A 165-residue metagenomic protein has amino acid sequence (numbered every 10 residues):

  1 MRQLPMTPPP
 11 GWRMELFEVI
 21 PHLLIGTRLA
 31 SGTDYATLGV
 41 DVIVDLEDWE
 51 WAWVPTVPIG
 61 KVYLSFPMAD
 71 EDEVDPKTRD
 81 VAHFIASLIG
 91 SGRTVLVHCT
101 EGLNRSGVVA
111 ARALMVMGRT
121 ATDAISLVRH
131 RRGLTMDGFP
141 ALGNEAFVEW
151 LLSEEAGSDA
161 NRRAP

Functional and structural regions predicted by a protein language model:
M1, A160-P165: Short intrinsically disordered terminal tails
M1-P9: N-terminal glycine-/charge-rich "phosphate-binding" loop or analogous flexible N-terminal tail
P8-T94, M115-W150: Cysteine-based protein phosphatase catalytic domain of the PTP/DSP
G92-A111, M115: A phosphate-binding catalytic loop at a beta-strand-loop-alpha-helix junction that coordinates phosphoryl groups
E155: Histidine/acidic residue-rich metal-binding segments in metalloenzymes
